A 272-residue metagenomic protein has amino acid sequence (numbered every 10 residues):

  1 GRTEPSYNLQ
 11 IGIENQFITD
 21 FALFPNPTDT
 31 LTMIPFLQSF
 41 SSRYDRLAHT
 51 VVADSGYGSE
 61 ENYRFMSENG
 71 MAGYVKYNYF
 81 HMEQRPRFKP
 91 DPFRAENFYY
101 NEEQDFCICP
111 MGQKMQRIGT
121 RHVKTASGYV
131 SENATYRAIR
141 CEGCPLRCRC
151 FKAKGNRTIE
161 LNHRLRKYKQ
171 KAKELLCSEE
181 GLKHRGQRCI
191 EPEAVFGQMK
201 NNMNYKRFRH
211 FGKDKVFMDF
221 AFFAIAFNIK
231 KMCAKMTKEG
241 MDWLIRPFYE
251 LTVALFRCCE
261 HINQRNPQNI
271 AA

Functional and structural regions predicted by a protein language model:
G1-A272: Anion-binding and metal-coordination hotspots
